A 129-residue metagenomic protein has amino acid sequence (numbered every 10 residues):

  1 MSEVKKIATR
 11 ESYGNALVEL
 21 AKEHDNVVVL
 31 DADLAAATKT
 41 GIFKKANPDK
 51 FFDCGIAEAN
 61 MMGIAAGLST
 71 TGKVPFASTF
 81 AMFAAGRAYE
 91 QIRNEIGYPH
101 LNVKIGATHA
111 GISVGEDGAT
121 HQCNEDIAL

Functional and structural regions predicted by a protein language model:
M1-L129: Thiamine diphosphate
